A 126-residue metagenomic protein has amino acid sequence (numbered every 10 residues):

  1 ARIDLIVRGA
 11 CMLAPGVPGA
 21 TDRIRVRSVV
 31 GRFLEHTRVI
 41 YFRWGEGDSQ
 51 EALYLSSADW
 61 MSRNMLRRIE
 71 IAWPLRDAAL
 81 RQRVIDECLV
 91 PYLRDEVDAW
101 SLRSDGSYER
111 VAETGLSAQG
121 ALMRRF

Functional and structural regions predicted by a protein language model:
A1-F126: PLD/PLD-like phosphodiesterase catalytic module centered on the HKD motif
